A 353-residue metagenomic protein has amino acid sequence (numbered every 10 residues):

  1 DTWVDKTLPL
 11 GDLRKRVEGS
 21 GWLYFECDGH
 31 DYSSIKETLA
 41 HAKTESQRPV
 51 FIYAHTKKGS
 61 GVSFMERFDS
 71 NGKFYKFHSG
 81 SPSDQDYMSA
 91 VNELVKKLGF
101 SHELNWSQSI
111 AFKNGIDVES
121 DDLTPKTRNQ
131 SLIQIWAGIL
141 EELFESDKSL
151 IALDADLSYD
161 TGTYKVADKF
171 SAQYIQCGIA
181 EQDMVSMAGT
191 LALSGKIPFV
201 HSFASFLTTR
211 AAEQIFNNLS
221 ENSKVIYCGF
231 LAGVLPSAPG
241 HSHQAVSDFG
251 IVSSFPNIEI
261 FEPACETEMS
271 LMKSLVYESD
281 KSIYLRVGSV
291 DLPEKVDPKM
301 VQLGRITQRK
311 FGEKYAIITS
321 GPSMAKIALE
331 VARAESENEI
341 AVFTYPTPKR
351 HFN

Functional and structural regions predicted by a protein language model:
D1-S101, I258-N353: Glycine-rich ThDP/TPP pyrophosphate-binding loop and its adjacent helix/strand module within ThDP-dependent enzymes
E26, F100-R286, D291-L292, M300-L303 (+1 more regions): Thiamine diphosphate
